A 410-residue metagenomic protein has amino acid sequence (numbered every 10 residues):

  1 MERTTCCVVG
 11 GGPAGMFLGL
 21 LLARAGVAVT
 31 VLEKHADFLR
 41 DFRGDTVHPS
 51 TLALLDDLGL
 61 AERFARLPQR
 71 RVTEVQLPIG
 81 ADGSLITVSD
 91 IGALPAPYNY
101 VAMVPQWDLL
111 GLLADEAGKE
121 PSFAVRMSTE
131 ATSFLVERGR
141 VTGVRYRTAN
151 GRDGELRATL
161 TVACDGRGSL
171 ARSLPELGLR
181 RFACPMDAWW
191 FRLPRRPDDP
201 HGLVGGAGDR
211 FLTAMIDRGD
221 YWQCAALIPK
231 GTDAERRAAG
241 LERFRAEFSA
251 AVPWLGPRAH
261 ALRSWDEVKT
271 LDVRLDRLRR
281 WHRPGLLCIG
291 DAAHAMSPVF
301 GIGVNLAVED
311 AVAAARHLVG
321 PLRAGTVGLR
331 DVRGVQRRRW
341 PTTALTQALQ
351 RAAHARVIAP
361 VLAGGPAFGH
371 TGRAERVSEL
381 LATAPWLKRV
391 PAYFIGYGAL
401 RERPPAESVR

Functional and structural regions predicted by a protein language model:
M1-A14: Beta1/beta-strand and adjacent pyrophosphate-binding region of the FAD-binding site in flavoprotein oxidoreductases
A23-R43: Glycine-rich FAD pyrophosphate-binding loop
H48-E116: Active-site-adjacent segment of FAD-dependent monooxygenases/related oxidoreductases
K119-A131: A conserved beta-strand/loop element that lines the FAD pocket in flavoprotein oxidoreductases
T129, S133, G139-G154, L160-V273 (+2 more regions): Conserved FAD-binding catalytic core of PHBH/FMO-like flavoproteins
L212, L275-R277, A293-N305, P341: Glycine-rich phosphate/pyrophosphate-binding beta-alpha loops
H282-P298: Short FAD-binding loop at a beta-strand-to-alpha-helix junction that anchors the flavin cofactor in diverse
R316-R410: C-terminal helical "tail/cap" subdomain of flavin- and related membrane-associated enzymes
